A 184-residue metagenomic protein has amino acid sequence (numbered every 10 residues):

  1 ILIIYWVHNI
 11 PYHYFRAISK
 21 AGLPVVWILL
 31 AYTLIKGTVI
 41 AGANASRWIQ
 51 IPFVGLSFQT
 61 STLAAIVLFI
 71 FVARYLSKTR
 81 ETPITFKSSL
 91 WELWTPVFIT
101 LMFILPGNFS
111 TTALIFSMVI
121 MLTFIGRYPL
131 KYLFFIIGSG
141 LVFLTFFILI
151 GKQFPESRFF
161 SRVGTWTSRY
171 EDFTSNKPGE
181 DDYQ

Functional and structural regions predicted by a protein language model:
I1-G107: Membrane-helix boundary/helix-loop-helix interface segments in multi-pass membrane proteins
N9-R16, K20, I51-V54, E81-I84 (+3 more regions): Membrane interface segments of multi-pass transport proteins and intramembrane proteases
R16-I18, F86-L90, R127-S139: Membrane-interfacial entry segments at the cytosolic side of transmembrane helices
W27, S117-M121, I136-F143: Small-residue-enriched core segments of transmembrane alpha-helices in multipass membrane transport and channel
L29-I40, F124-F134, L144-F154: Juxtamembrane membrane-interface segments at transmembrane alpha-helix termini
G42-W48, F135-Q184: Hydrophobic, glycine- and aromatic-enriched re-entrant/interface helices and adjoining loop segments
F71, Y75, V119, R169-D172: Alpha-helical scaffold segments in soluble metabolic enzymes
W94-T123, Y128, L149-E156: Helix-loop-helix junctions and helix-breaking kinks within/between transmembrane helices of multi-pass membrane
